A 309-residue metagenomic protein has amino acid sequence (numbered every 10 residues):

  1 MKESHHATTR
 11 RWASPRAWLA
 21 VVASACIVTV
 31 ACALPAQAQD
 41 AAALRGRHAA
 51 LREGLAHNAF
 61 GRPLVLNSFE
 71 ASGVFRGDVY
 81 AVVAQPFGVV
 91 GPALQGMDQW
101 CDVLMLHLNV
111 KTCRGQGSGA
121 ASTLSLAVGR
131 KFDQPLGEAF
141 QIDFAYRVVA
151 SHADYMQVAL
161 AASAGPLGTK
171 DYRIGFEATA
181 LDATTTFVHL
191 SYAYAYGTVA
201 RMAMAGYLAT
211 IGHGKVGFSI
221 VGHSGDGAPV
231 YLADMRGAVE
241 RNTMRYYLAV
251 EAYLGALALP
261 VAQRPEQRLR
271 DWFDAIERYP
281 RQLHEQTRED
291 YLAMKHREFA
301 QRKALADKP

Functional and structural regions predicted by a protein language model:
M1-P15: N-terminal secretory signal peptides that target proteins for export/translocation
A20-A31: Bacterial N-terminal signal peptides
C32-A38: Sec/Tat signal peptide C-region and signal peptidase I cleavage site
Q39-A59, V65, Y80, S163-A164 (+1 more regions): Terminal "cap-and-tail" regions of soluble proteins that handle hydrophobic small molecules
L66-A93, D234-A238: Terminal, regulation- and interaction-focused segments at domain boundaries
A84-F87, G117-A120, Y146-Y155, E177-F187 (+1 more regions): A short, structured loop/turn motif at beta-sheet edges
A84-L108: Amphipathic alpha-helical segments
N109-R173, A195, R288-P309: Glycine-rich portal/gate segments that line the openings of hydrophobic small-molecule binding cavities
